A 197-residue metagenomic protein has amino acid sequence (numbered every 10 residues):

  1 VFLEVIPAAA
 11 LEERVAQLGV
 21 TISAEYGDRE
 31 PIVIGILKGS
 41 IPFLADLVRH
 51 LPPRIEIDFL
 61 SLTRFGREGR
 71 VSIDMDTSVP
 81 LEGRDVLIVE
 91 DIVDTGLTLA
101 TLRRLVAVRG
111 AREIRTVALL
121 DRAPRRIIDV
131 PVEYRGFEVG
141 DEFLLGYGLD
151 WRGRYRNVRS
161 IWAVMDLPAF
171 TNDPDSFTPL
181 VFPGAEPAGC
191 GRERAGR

Functional and structural regions predicted by a protein language model:
V1-R197: PRPP-associated nucleotide enzymes
